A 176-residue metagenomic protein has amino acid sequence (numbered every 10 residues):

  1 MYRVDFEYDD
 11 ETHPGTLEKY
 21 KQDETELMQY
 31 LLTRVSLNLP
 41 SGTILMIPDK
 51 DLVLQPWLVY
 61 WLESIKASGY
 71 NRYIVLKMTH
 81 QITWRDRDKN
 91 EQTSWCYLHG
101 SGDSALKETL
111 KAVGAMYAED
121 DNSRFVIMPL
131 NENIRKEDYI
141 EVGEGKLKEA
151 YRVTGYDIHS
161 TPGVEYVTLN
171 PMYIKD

Functional and structural regions predicted by a protein language model:
M1-D176: Short, conserved turn/kink motifs that form compact alpha/beta structural patches or helix kinks used as
